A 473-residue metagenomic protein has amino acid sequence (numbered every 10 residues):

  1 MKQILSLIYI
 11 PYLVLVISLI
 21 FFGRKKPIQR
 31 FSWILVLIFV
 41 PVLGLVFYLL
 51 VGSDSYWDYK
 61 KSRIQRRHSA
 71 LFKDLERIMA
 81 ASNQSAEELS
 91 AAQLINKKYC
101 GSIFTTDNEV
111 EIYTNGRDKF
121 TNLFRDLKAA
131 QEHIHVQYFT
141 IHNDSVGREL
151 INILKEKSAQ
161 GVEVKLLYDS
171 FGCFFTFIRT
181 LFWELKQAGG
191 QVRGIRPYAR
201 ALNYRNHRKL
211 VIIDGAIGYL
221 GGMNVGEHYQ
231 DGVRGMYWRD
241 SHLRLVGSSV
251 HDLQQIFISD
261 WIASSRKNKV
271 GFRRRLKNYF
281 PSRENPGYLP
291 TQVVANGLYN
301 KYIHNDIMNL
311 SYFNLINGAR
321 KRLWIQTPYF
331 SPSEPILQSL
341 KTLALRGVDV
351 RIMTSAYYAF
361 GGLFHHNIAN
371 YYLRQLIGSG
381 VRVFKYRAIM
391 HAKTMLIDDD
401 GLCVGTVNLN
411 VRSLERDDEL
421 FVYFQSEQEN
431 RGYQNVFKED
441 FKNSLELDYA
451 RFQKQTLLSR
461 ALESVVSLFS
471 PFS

Functional and structural regions predicted by a protein language model:
I4-L13, D54, R67, D74-S473: Charged, low-complexity intrinsically disordered terminal segments
Y9-R24, V46-G52: Membrane-cytosol interface at the C-terminal ends of transmembrane alpha helices in small multi-pass membrane proteins
Q29-F31: Amphipathic alpha-helical/coiled-coil segments positioned at domain termini
W33-Q84: Transmembrane alpha-helices and immediately adjacent membrane-cytoplasm interface residues in multi-pass integral
